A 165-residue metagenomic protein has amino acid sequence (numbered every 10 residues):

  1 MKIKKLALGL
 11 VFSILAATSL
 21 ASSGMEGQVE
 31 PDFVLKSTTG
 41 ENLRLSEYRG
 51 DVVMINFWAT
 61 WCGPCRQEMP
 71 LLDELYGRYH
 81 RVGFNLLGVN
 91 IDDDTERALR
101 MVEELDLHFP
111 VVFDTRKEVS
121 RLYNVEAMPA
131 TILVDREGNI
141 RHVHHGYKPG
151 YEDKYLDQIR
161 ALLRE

Functional and structural regions predicted by a protein language model:
M1-L10: Bacterial N-terminal signal peptides that target proteins for export
G9-A17: Bacterial N-terminal signal peptides
L20-L45: N-terminal "domain-start" segment that seeds a small globular fold
V29, Q67, G77-R116, L122-M128: Conserved segment of the thioredoxin-like fold in thiol-based oxidoreductases
D51-V53, F57-W61, A127: Short pre-active-site segment immediately N-terminal to redox-active cysteine/selenocysteine motifs in thiol-based
M54-N56, L86-G88, I132-L133: Hydrophobic beta-strand core positions in alpha/beta domains
F57-E74: Conserved redox-active cysteine motifs that mediate thiol-disulfide chemistry, especially di-cysteine Cys-X(1-2)-Cys
R100-H108, T115-R160: Thiol/disulfide oxidoreductase modules built on the thioredoxin-like
